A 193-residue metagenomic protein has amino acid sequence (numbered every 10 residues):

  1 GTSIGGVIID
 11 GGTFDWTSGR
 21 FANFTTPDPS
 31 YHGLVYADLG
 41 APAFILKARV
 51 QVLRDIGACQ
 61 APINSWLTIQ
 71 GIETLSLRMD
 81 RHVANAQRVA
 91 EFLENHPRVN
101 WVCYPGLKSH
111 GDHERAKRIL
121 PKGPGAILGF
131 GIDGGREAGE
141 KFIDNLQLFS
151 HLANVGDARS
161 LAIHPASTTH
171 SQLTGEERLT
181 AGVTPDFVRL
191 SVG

Functional and structural regions predicted by a protein language model:
T2-I127, G131-R159: Active-site C-terminal subdomain of aminotransferase-like
R78, G135-A138, D144-N145, N154 (+1 more regions): PLP-dependent enzyme catalytic core of the Aspartate aminotransferase-like
